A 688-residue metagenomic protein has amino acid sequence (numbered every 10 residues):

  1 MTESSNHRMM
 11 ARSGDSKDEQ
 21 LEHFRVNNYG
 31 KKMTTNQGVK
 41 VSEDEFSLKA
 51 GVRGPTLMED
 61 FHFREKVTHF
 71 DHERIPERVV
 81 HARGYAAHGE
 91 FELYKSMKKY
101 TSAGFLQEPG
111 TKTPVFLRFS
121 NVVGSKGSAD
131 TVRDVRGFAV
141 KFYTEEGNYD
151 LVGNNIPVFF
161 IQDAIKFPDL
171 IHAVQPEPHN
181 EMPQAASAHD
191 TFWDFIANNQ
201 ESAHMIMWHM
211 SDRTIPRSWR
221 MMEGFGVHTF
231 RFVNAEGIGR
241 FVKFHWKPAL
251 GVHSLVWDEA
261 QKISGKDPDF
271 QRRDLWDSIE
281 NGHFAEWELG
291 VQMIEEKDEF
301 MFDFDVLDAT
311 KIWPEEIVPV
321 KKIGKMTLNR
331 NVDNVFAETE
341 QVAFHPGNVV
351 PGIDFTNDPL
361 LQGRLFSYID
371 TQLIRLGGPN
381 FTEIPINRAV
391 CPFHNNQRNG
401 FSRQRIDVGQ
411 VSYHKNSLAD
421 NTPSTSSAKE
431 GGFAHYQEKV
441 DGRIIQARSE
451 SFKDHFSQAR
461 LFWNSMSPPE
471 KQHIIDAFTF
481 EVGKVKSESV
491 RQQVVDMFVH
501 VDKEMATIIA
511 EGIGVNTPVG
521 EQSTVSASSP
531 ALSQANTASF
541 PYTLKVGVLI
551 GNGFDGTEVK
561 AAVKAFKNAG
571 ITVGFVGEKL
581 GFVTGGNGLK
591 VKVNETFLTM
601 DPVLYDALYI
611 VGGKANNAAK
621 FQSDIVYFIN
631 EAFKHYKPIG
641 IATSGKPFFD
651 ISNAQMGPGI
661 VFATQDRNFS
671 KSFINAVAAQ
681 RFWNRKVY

Functional and structural regions predicted by a protein language model:
T2-G553, K560, K567-N568, T572 (+3 more regions): Active-site-adjacent core segments of small-molecule enzymes
S487, A607-G612, I625-I651: Catalytic nucleophile loop
A561-A562, F628: Hydrophobic residues within alpha-helices that form the first helical element adjacent to the glycine-rich loop
A569-I571, Y636, N653: Glycine-centered loop/turn motif at secondary-structure junctions
F575-V576, I641-A642, F662: General beta-strand structural signal in soluble alpha/beta enzymes
P602-V603: A short, aliphatic-rich alpha-helical micro-motif
I641, A654, R685-Y688: Catalytic beta-strand/loop cores that center a nucleophilic Ser/Cys/Thr and support acyl-enzyme chemistry
G659-Y688: A charged, well-structured terminal subsegment
